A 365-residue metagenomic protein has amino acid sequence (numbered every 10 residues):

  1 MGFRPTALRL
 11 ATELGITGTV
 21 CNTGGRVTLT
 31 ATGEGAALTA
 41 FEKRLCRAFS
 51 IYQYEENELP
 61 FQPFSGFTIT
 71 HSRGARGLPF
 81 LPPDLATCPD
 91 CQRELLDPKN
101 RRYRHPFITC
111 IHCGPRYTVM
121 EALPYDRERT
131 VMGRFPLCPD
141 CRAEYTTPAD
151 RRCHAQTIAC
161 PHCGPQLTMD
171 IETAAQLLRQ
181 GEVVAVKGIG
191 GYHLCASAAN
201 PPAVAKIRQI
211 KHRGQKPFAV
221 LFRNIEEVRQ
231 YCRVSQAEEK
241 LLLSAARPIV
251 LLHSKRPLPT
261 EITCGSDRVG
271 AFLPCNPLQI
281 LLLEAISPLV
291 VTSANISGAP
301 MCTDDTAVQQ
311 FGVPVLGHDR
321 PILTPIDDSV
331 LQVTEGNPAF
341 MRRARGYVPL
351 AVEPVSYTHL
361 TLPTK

Functional and structural regions predicted by a protein language model:
M1-T157, P161-P165: Intrinsically disordered, low-complexity, mixed-charge
V20, V184-K187, L194, V220-F222 (+8 more regions): General beta-strand structural signal in soluble alpha/beta enzymes
E58, V183, G191-S254, T324: A phosphate-binding glycine/aspartate-rich beta-alpha loop in the early core of alpha/beta enzymes
L78-P79, Q92-N100, E128, E144-D150 (+4 more regions): Flexible, glycine/proline-enriched loop segments at strand-loop-helix junctions that form or flank small-ligand binding
Q166-R179: N- or domain-start disorder-to-order transition segments that initiate the globular core
K240-A299: Divalent-metal (Mg2+/Mn2+/Ca2+)-assisted nucleotide/phosphate chemistry catalytic cores
A285-Y357: Internal gly/pro-rich beta-alpha loop/helix module that stabilizes soluble enzyme cofactors or their anionic handles
T358-T364: Conserved small/polar residues in nucleotide/adenosyl-binding loops
